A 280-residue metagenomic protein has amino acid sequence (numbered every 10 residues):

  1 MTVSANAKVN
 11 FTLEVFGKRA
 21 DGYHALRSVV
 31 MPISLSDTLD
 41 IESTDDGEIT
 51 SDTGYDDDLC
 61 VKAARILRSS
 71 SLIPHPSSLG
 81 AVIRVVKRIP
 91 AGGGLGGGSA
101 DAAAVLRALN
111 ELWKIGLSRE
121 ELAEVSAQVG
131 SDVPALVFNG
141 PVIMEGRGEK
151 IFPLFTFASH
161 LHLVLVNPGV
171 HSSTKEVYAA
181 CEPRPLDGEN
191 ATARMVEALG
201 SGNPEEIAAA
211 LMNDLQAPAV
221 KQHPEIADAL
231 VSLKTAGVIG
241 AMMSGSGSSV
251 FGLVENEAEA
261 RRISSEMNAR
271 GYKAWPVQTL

Functional and structural regions predicted by a protein language model:
M1-G93, E111, I115-E120, N167-V170: ATP-binding N-lobe of GHMP and related small-molecule kinases
T2, T38, P141-I143, L163-L165 (+1 more regions): Conserved hydrophobic/aromatic beta-strand scaffold that supports enzyme active sites
T12, E42, V86, A208-M212 (+1 more regions): Short beta-strands and strand-loop turn motifs
M31-P32, A127-Q128, P134-V137, L154-S159 (+1 more regions): Solvent-exposed alpha-helices and their adjacent loops that cap or buttress functional pockets in soluble metabolic
I49, F138, I143-G240, A258-R261 (+3 more regions): Conserved, helical-rich catalytic subdomain that frames metal- and/or nucleotide-binding sites in enzyme alpha/beta
R84-W113, S131, I239-V254: Glycine/serine-rich anion-binding loops at beta->alpha junctions that coordinate negatively charged ligand groups
A102, L106-I143, K150: Contiguous, small/hydrophobic- and glycine-enriched helical/loop subdomains that border and often "cap" functional
